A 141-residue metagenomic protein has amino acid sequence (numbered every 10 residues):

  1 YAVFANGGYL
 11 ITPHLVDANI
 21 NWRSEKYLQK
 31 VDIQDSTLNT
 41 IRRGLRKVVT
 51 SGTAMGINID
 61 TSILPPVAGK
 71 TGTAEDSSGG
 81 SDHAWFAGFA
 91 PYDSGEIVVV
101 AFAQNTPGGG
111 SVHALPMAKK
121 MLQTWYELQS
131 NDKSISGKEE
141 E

Functional and structural regions predicted by a protein language model:
Y1-K30, S36, L45-D132: Active-site beta-strand/loop architecture of penicillin-binding DD-peptidases
D132-E141: Ligand-recognition elements built from short beta-strands and adjacent flexible loops
